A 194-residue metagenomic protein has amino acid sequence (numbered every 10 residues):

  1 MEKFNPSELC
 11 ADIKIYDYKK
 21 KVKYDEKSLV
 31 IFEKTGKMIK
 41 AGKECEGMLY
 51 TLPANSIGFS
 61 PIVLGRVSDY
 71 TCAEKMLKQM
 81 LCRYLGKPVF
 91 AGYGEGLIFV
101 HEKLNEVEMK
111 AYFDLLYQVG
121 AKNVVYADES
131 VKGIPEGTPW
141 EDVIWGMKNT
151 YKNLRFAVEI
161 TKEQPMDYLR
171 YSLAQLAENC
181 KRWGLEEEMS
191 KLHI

Functional and structural regions predicted by a protein language model:
M1-E26, F32-K37, C45-I194: Nucleotide/phosphate-binding catalytic cleft detector across ATP-hydrolyzing and phosphate-transferring enzymes
